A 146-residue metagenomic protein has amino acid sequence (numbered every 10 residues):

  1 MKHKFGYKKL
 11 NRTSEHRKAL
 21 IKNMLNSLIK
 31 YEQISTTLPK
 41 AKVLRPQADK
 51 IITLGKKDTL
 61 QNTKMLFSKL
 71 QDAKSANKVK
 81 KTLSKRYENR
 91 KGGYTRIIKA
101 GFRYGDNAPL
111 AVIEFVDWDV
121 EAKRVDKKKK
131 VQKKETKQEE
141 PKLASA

Functional and structural regions predicted by a protein language model:
M1-A146: Structured, basic alpha/beta domains of bacterial-type, RNA-associated proteins
